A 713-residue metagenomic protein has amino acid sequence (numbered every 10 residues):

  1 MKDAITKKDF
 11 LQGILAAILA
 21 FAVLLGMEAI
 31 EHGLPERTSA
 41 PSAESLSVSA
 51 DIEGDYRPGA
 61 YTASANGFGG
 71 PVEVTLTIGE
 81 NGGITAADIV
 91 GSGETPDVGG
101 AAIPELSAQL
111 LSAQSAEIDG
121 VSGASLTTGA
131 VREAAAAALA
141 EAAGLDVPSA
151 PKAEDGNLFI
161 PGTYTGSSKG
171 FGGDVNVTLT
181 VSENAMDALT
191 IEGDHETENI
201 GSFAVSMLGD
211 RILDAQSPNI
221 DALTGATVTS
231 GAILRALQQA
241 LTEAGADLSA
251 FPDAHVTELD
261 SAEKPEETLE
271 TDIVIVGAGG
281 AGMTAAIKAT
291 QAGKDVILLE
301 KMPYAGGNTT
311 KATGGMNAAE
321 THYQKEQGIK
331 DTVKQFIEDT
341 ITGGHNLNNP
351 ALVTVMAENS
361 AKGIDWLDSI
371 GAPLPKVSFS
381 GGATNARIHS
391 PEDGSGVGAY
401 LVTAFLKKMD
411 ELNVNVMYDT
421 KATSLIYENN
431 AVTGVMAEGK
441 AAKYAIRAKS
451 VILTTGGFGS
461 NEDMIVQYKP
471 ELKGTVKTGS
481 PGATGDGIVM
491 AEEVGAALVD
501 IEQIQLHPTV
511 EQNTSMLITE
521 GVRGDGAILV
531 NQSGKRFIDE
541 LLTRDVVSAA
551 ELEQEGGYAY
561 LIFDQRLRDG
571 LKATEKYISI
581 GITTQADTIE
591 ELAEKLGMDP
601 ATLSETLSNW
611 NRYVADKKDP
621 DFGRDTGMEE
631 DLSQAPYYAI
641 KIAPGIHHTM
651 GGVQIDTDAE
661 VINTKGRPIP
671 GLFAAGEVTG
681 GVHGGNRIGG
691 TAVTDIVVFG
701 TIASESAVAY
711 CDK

Functional and structural regions predicted by a protein language model:
T6-G13, E31-T257: Active-site- and interface-proximal helix/loop "cap" or "latch" segments in soluble metabolic and energy-transducing
T268-L298, V708: N-terminal Rossmann-like FAD-binding beta1-loop-alpha1 element of flavoenzymes
T268-T271, G439-S450, P668: Core beta-strand elements of the Rossmann-like FAD/NAD(P) dinucleotide-binding domain in flavoenzyme oxidoreductases
K301, N308-N415, D419, A527-E540 (+1 more regions): Conserved N-terminal/central alpha/beta ligand/cofactor-binding core
S424, T602-N686: A glycine-rich dinucleotide-binding beta-alpha-beta segment and adjacent secondary-structure elements that constitute
G439, I446-E511, I702: Glycine-rich loop(s) and the adjacent beta-strand/alpha-helix scaffold that form part
D463-V489, I640, T679-C711: A conserved FAD-binding loop/helix module that cradles the flavin
I488-E492, A496-T602: An anion/pyrophosphate-binding glycine-rich loop and adjacent beta-alpha core in soluble alpha-beta enzymes
